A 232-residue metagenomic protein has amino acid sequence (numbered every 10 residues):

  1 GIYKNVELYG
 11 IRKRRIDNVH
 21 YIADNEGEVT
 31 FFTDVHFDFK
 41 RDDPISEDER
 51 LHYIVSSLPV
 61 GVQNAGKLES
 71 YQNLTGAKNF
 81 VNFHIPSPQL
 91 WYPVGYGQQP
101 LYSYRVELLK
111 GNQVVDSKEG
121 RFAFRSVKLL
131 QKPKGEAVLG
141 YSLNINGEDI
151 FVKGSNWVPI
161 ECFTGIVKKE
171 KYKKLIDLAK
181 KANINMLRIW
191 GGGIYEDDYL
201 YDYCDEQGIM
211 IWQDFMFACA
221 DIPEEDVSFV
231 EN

Functional and structural regions predicted by a protein language model:
G1-L187, Y195, E206: Secreted/periplasmic carbohydrate-active enzymes, especially glycoside hydrolases
E170-K171, V230-N232: Charged helix-capping and loop-helix junction motifs
D177-A179, M186-E231: Aromatic-lined substrate-binding rim segments of carbohydrate-active enzymes
